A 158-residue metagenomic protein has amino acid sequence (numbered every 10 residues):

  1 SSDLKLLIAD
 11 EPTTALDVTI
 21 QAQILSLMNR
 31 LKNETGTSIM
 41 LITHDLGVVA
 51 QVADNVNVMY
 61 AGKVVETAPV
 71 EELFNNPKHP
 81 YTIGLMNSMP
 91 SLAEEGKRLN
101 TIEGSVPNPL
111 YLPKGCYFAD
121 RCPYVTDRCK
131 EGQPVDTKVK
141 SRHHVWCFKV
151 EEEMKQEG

Functional and structural regions predicted by a protein language model:
L4, I8-P12, L16-R98: P-loop NTP-binding/switch modules centered on Walker-like glycine-rich loops
P69-G158: Short catalytic/signature loops enriched in Gly
